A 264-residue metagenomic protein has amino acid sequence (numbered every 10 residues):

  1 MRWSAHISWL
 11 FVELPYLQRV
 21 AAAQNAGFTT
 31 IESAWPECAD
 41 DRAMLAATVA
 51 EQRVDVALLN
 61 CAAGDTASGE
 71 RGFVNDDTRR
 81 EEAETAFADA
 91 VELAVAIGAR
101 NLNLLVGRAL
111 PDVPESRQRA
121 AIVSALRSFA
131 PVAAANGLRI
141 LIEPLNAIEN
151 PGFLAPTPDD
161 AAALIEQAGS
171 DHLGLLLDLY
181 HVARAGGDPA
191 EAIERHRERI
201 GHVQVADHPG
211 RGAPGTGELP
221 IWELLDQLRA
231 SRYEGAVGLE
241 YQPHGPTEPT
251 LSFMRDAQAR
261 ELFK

Functional and structural regions predicted by a protein language model:
M1-A99, S170, D226, L251-K264: N-terminal pre-domain/capping segments
M1-G27, G98-R100, A155-L177, H181-K264: Histidine-acidic metal/acid-base catalytic patches
W9-F11, E37, A62-D65, V106-L110 (+4 more regions): Active-site-proximal loop/turn and secondary-structure-junction residues that shape catalytic pockets, frequently
E32, A57-N60, N103, L141 (+2 more regions): Conserved beta-strand positions in the central sheet of alpha/beta enzyme cores
E32-Q52, V106-P114, E149, P209-G212: Glycine-rich, proline-tolerant flexible connector loops at the mouths of alpha/beta enzymes
A43-A46, G69-R71, P114-R117, F153-A155 (+2 more regions): Short secondary-structure transition/capping segments
M44-Q52, A125-A133, R195, E223-Q227: Catalytic-core regions built around general acid/base machinery
F73-G174, R184: Active-site acidic/histidine proton-transfer and metal-coordination neighborhood in alpha/beta enzyme cores
